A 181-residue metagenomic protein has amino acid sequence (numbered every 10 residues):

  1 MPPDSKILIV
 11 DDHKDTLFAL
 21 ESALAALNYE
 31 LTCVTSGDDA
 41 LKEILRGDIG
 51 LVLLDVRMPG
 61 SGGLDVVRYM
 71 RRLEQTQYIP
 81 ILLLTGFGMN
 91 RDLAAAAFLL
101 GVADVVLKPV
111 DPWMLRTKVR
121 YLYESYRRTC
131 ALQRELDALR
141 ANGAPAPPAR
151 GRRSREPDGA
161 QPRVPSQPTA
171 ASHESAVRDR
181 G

Functional and structural regions predicted by a protein language model:
P2-K6, K14-T32: Two-component/phosphorelay signaling modules centered on CheY-like receiver
D11, D55, T85: Active-site residues of response regulator receiver
V34-D38, A94: Conserved Asp/Asn-Gly motif in the active-site loop of CheY-like receiver
L41-K42, L64-Q77: Short amphipathic alpha-helix used as the core "switch/output" element in two-component signaling
G47-L54, M58: Active-site beta3 strand of CheY-like receiver
L51, R68, Q77-G88: A short, hydrophobic beta-strand element within the central beta-sheet of small alpha/beta folds
D65, Q77, G88-D104: Alpha4 helix (beta4-alpha4-beta5 surface) of REC/receiver domains from two-component response regulators
V106, V110-V119, Y123: C-terminal output helix
